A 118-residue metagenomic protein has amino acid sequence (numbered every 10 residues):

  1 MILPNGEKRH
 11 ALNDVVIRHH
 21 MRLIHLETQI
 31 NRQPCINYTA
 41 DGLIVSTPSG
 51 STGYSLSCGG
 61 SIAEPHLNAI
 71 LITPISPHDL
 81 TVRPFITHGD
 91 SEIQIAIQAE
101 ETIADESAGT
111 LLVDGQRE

Functional and structural regions predicted by a protein language model:
M1-L43, T52-E118: Catalytic phosphate-donor-binding core of small-molecule kinases
S46: Short beta-strand segments
